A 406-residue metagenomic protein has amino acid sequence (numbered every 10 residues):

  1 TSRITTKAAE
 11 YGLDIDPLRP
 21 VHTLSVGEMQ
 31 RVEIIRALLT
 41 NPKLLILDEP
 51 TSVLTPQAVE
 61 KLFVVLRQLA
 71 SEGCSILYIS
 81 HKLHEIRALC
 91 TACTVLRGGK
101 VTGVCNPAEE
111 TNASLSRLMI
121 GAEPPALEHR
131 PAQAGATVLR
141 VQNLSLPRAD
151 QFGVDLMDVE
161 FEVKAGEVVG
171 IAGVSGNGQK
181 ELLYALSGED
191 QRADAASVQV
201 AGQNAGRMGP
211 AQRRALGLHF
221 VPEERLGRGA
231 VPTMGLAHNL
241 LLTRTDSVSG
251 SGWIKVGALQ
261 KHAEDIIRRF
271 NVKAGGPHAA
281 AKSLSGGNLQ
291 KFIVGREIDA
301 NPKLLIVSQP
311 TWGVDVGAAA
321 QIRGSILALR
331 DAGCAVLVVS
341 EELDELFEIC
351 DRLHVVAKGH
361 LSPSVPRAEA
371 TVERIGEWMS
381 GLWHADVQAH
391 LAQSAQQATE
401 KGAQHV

Functional and structural regions predicted by a protein language model:
T1-V406: Glycine-rich phosphate-binding loops of nucleotide-dependent enzymes
